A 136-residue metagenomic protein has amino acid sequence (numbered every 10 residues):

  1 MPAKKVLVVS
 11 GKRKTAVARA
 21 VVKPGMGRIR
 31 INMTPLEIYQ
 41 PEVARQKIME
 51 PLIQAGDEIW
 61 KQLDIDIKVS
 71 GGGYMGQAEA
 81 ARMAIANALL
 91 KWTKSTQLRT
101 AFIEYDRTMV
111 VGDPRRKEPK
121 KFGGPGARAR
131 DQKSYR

Functional and structural regions predicted by a protein language model:
P2-K12, A18-S70, E79-R136: Structured, basic alpha/beta domains of bacterial-type, RNA-associated proteins
